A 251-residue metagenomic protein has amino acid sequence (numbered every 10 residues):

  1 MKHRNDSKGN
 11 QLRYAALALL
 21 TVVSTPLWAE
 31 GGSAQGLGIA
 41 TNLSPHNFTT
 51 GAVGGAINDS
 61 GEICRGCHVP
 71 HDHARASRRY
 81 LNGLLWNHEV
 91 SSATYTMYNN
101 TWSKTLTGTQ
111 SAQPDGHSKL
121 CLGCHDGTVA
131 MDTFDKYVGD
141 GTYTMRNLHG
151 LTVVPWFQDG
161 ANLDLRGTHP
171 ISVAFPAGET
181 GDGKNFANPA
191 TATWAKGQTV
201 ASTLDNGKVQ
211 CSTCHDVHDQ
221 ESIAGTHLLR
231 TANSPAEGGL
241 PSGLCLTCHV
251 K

Functional and structural regions predicted by a protein language model:
M1-N10: N-terminal secretory signal peptides that target proteins for export/translocation
G9-Q11, V23, A56: Hydrophobic alpha-helical segments, principally membrane-spanning helices and signal/leader peptides
A15-S24: Bacterial N-terminal signal peptides
P26-R65, V69-K251: C-type cytochrome heme-c attachment and multiheme electron-transfer modules
